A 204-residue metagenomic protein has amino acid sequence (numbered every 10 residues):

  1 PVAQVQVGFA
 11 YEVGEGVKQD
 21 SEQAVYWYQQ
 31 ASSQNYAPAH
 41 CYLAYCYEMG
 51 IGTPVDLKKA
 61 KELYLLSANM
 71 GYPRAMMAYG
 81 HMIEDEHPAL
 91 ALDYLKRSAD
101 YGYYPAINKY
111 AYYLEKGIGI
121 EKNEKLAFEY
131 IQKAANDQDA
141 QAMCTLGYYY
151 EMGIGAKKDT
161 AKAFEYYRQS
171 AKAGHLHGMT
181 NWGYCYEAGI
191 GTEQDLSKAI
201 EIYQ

Functional and structural regions predicted by a protein language model:
P1, A199-Q204: Short, intrinsically disordered, charge-balanced linker/junction segments flanking boundaries in proteins
Q6-V13, C41-M49, T53, M76-D85 (+6 more regions): Hydrophobic face of amphipathic alpha-helices that form TPR/SEL1-like repeat modules and related alpha-solenoid
E15-Q19, S33, M49-V55, N69 (+7 more regions): Short coil/turn and helix-start
Y36-P38, Y72-R74, Y103-P105, D139 (+1 more regions): Residue-level recognition of tetratricopeptide repeat
